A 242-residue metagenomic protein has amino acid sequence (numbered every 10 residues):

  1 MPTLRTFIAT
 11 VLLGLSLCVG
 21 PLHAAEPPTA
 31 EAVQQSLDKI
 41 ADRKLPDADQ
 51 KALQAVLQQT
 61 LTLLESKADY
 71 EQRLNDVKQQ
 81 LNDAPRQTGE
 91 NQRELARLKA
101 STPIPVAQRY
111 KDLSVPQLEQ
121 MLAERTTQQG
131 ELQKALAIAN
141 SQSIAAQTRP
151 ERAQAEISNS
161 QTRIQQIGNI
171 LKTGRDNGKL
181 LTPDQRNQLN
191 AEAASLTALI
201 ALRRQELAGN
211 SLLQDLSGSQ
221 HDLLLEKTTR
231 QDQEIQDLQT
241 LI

Functional and structural regions predicted by a protein language model:
M1-V11: Bacterial N-terminal signal peptides that target proteins for export
T10-L12, H23-I242: Flexible, low-complexity extramembrane segments of multi-pass membrane transporters/channels
S16-P21: N-terminal signal peptide c-region/cleavage motif recognized by signal peptidases
